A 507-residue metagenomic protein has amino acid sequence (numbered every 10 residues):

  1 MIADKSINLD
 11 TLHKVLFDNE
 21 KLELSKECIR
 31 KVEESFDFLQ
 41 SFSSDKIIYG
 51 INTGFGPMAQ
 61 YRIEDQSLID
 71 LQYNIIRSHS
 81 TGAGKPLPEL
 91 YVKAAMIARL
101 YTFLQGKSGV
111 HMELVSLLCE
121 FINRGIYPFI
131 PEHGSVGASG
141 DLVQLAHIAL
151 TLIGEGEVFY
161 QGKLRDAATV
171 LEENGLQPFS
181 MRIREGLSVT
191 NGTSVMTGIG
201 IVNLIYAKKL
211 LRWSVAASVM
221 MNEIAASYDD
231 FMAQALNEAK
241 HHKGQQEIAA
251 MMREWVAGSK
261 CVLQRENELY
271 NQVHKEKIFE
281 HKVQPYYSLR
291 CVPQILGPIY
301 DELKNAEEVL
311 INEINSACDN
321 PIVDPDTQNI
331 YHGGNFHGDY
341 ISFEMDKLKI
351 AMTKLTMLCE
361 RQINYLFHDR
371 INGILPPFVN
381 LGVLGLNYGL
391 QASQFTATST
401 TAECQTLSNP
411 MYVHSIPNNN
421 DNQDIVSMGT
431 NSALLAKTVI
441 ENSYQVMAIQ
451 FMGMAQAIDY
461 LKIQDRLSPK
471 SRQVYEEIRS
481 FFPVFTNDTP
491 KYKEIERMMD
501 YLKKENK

Functional and structural regions predicted by a protein language model:
M1-D45, Q72-P131, N222, A235-E238: Glycine-rich, flexible loop motifs
I2-E20, L24-K31, S35-F38, L68 (+1 more regions): C-terminal auxiliary extensions adjacent to catalytic cores
S43, I47-Y49, Y127-H133, E155 (+2 more regions): Exposed boundary/loop context
S43-I47, G125-P128, L145, D166 (+2 more regions): Hydrophobic alpha-helical context, especially transmembrane and signal-peptide helices
Y49-L71, S78-Y101, P131-I153, A168 (+1 more regions): FAD-binding core of FAD-dependent oxidoreductases, characterized by glycine-rich FAD pyrophosphate-binding loops
F55, G82, Y101-T102, I122 (+5 more regions): Acidic, glycine-rich active-site loops and adjacent beta-strand->loop/helix elements that engage anionic groups
L104-Y127, G134-L145, L150, G162-I183: Well-ordered mid-protein domain cores that form the structural environment of catalytic cofactors
